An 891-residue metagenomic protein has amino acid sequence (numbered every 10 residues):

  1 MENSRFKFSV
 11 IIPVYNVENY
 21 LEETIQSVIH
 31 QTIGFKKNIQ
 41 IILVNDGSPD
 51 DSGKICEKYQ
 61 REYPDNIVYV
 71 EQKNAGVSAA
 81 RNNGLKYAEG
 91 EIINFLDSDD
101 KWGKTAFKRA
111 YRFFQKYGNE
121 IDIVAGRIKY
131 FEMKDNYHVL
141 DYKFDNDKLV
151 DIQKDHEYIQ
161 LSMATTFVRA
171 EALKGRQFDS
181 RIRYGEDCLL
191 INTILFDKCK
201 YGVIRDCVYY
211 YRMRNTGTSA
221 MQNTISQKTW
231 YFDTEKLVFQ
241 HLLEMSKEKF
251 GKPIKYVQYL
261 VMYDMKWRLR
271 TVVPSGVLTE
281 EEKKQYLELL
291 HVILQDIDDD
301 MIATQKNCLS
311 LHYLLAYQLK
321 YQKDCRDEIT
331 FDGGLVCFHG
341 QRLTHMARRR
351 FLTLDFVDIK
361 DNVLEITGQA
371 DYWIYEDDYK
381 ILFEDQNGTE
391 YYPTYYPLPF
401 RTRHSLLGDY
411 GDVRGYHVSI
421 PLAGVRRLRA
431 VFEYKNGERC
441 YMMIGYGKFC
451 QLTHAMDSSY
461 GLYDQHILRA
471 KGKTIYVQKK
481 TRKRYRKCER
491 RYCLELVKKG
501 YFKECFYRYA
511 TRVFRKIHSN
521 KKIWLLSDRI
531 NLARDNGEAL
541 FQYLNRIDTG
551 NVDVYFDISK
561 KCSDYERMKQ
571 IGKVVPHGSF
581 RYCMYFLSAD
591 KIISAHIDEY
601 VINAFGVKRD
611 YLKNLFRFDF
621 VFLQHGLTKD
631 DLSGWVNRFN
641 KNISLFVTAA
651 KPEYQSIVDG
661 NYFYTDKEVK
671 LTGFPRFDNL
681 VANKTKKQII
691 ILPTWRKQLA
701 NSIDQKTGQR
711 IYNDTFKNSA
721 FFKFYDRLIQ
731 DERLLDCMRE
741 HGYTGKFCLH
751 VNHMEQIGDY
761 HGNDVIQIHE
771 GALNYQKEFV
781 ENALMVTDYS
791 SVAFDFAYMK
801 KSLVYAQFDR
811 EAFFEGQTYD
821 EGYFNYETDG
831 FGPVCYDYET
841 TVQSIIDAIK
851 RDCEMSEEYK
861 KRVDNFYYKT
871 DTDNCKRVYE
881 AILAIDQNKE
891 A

Functional and structural regions predicted by a protein language model:
M1-K7, R112, G251-I530, R546-N551 (+2 more regions): Non-catalytic N-terminal targeting/anchoring module and adjacent flexible stem/linker that precedes the structured
M1-L237, H241, I689, D795 (+2 more regions): Nucleotide-sugar donor-binding/catalytic module of glycosyltransferases that assemble extracellular/cell-envelope
Y210-N215, Q222-F250, V273-D299: Catalytic core of nucleotide-sugar-dependent glycosyltransferases
G251-K252, Q258, A533-N545, P675-D759 (+2 more regions): Conserved catalytic-core segment of nucleotide-activated headgroup transferases in glycan assembly
I366, D409, V431, V513 (+1 more regions): Active-site and donor-binding regions of nucleotide-sugar-utilizing enzymes
F502-T511, F618, Q624, D630-N718 (+4 more regions): A nucleotide-sugar donor-handling region in carbohydrate enzymes
V575-F586, K746, V751-F794: Donor nucleotide-activated moiety binding/catalytic core segment of transferases that use nucleotide-activated donors
T665-D666, G758-G762, S791-F866: Catalytic binding pocket for nucleotide-activated donors in carbohydrate/polymer assembly enzymes
